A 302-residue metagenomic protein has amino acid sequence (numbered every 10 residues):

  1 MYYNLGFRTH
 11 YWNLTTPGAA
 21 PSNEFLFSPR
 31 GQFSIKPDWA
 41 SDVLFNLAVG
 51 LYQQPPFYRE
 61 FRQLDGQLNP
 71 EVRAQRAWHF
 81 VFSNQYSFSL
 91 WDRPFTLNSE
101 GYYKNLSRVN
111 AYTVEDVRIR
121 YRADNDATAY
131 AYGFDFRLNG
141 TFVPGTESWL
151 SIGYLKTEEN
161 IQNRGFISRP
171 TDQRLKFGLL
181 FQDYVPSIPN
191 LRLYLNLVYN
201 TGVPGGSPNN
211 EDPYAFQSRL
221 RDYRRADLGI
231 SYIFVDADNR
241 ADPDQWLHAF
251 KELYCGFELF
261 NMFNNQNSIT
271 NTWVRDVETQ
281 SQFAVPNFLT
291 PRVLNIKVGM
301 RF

Functional and structural regions predicted by a protein language model:
M1, P37-L44, S89-F95, P144-G145 (+2 more regions): Short loop/turn motifs that connect adjacent beta-strands in outer-membrane beta-barrel proteins
M1-L44, P56: Signature of Gram-negative outer-membrane beta-barrel scaffolds
T9-T15, I35, V49-P55, F88 (+7 more regions): Transmembrane beta-strands of outer-membrane beta-barrel pores
N23-F27, R76-F80, Y103, T128-Y132 (+4 more regions): Residues that define the transmembrane beta-barrel architecture of outer-membrane proteins
K36-D38, N46-G50, R73-Y132, C255-F260: Membrane-embedded beta-barrel scaffold of Gram-negative outer-membrane proteins
V49, F61-R62, E159, R174-L247: C-terminal beta-barrel architecture of Gram-negative outer-membrane proteins
Y103-N105, D124-S207: Gram-negative outer-membrane beta-barrel transporters
G145-S148, V198-P208, Y232-F302: C-terminal beta-signal and adjacent terminal beta-strands/loops of Gram-negative outer-membrane beta-barrel proteins
